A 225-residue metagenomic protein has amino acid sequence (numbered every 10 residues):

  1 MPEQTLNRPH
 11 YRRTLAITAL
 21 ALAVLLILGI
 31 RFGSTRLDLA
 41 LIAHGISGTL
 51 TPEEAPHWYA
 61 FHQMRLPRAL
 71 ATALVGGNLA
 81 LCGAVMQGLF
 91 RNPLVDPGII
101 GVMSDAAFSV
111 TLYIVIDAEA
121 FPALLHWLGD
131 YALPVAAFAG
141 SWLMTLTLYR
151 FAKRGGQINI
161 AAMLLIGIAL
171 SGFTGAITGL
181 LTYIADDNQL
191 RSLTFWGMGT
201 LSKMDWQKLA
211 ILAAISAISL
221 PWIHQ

Functional and structural regions predicted by a protein language model:
P2-Q225: Alpha-helical transmembrane segments in inner-membrane proteins
